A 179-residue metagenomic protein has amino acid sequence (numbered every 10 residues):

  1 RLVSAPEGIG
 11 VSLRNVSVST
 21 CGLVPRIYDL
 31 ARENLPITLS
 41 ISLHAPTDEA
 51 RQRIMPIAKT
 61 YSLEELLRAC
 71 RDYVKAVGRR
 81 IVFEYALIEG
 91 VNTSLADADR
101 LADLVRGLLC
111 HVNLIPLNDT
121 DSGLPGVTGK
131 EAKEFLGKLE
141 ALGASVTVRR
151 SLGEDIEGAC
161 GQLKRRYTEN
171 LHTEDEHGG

Functional and structural regions predicted by a protein language model:
R1-L142: Conserved AdoMet/S-adenosylmethionine-binding subsite of the radical SAM
L114, V148-R150: A structural preference for short, hydrophobic beta-strand core positions in alpha/beta folds
A141, S151-G179: Radical SAM enzyme core and accessory elements
S145: Functionally critical, cavity-lining and gating residues within the transmembrane helices of 12-TM secondary
